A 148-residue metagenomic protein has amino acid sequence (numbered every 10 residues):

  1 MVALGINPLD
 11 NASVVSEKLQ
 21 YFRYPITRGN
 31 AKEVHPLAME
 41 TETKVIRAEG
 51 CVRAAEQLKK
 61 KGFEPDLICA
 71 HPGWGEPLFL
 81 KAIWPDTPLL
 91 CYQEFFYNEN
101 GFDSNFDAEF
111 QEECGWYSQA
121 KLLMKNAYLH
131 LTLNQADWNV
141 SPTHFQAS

Functional and structural regions predicted by a protein language model:
M1-S16, V140: N-terminal subdomain of nucleotide-sugar transferases
L4-I6, H71-P72, Q135, S141-T143: Replace "coordinates the UDP/GDP/TDP-sugar" with "coordinates nucleotide-activated sugar donors
N11, G75-L78, A147: Short, well-ordered alpha-helical microsegments
A12-M39: Conserved nucleotide-sugar phosphate-binding/catalytic loop shared by glycosyltransferases and other
K18-L19, P65, T87, Q135-D137: Short, well-ordered alpha-helix to beta-strand connector turns
R28-A38, D86-N126: Acceptor-binding helix/loop patch of EC 2.4 sugar-transfer enzymes, predominantly nucleotide-sugar-dependent
Q57-W74, P88-L90: Short N-terminal targeting/anchoring amphipathic segment
L123-S148: A short, active-site helix/loop in glycosyltransferases that binds the activated sugar's phosphate group
